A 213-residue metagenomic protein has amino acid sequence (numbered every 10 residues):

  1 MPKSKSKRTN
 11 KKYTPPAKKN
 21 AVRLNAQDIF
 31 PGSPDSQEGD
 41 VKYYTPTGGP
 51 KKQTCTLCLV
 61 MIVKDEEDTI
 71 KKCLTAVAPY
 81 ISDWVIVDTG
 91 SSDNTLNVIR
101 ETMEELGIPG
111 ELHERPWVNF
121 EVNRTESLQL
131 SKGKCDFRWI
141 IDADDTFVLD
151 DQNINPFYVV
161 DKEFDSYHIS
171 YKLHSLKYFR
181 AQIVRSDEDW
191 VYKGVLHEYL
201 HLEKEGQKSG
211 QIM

Functional and structural regions predicted by a protein language model:
K3-P50, T56, E121-L128, C135-I141 (+1 more regions): Catalytic-site signature of metal-activated, phosphate-bearing donor transferases, centered on the GT-A/GT-A-like
D40-P46, I62-D83: Short, well-formed alpha-helical segments that are part of the catalytic scaffolds of diverse glycosyltransferases
T56, I81, G107-P109, E163: A generic structural signal for alpha->beta connector loops
C58-V60, D83-V85, E111: A structural signal for isolated positions on well-ordered beta-strands in alpha/beta enzyme cores
A76, Y80, I86-I99, M103 (+1 more regions): A conserved acidic beta->alpha catalytic loop
R100-L130: Conserved donor nucleotide-binding strand/loop of the catalytic core
